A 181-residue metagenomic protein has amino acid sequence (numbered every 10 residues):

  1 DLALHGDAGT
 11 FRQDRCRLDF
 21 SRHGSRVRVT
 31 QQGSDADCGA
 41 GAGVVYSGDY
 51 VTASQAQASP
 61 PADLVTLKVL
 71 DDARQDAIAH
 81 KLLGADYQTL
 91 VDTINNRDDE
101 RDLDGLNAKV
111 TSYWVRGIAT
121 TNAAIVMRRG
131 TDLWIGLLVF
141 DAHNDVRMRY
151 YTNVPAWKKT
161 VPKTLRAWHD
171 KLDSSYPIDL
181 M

Functional and structural regions predicted by a protein language model:
D1-D19, A73-G105, K109-T111: Central antiparallel beta-sheet cores of small beta-barrel/beta-sandwich binding domains
L2-L70, R74, L133-G136, F140-M181: Beta-sheet ligand-binding and adhesion/scaffold domains
E100-R128: Exposed beta-strand-loop-beta-strand "reactive/processing" segments of non-cytosolic proteins
